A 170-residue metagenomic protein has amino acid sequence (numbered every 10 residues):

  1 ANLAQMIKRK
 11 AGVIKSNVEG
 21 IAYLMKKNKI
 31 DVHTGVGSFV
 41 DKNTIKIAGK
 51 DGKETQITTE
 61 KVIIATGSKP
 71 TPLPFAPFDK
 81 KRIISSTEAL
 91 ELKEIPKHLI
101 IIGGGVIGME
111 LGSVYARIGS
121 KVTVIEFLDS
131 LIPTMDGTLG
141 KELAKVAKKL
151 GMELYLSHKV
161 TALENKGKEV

Functional and structural regions predicted by a protein language model:
A1, D31-T34, L92-K93, I107 (+1 more regions): Alpha-helical transmembrane segments of multi-pass membrane transport proteins
A1-R9: Glycine-rich active-site loop/strand segments that organize a redox cofactor
K8-K15, E19, Y23, K141 (+1 more regions): Generic detection of well-ordered alpha-helical segments
K15-I102: FAD-binding core/adjacent interface of flavoenzyme oxidoreductases
D31-T34, S38-K50, G119-V170: A Rossmann-like FAD-binding core segment of flavoenzymes
L73-F75, L111, N165: Short glycine-/acidic-enriched loop or helix-start segments at secondary-structure transitions that form or flank
R82, K93-M135: Rossmann-like NAD(P)H-binding beta-loop-alpha module
